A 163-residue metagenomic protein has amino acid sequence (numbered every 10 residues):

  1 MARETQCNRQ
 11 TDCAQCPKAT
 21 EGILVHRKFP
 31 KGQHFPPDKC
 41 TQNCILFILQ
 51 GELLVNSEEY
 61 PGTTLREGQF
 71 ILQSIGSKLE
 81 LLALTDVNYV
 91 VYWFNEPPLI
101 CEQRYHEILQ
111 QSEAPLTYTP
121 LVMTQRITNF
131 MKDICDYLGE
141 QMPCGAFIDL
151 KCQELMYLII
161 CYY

Functional and structural regions predicted by a protein language model:
M1-A19, Y118, Y137-P143: A short, N-terminal "cap"/entry segment at the start of jelly-roll beta-barrel domains of the cupin/DSBH fold
R3, D12, F94-P97, T124-T128 (+1 more regions): General structural signal for secondary-structure boundaries
Q6-C7, T11, G62-L84, V122-G139: Short, charged N-terminal helix-start/capping segments
D12-A14, G68-L72, E96-Q103, T119-T124 (+1 more regions): Short, functional N-terminal and low-complexity linear motifs
K18-S112: N-terminal regulatory/effector-sensing and dimerization cores that precede helix-turn-helix DNA-binding domains
K31, P37, P120, Q141-M142: Residues at structural and domain junctions
R104-M131: Aromatic/histidine-rich interaction motifs
L121-Y163: An amphipathic alpha-helical interaction segment
